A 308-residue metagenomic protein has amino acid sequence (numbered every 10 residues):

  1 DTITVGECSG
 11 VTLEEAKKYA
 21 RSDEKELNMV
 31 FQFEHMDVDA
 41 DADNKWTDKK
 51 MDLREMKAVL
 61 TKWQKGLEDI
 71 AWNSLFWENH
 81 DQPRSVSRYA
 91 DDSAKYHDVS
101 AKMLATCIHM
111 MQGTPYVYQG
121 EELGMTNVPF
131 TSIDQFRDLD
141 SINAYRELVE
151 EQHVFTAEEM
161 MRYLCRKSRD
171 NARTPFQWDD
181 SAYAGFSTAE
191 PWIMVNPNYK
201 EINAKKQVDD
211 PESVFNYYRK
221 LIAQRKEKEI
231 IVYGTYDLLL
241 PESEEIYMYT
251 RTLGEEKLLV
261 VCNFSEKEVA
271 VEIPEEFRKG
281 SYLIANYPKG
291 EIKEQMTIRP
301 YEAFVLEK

Functional and structural regions predicted by a protein language model:
D1-S281, A285-K308: Active-site and adjacent substrate-binding regions of carbohydrate-active enzymes
